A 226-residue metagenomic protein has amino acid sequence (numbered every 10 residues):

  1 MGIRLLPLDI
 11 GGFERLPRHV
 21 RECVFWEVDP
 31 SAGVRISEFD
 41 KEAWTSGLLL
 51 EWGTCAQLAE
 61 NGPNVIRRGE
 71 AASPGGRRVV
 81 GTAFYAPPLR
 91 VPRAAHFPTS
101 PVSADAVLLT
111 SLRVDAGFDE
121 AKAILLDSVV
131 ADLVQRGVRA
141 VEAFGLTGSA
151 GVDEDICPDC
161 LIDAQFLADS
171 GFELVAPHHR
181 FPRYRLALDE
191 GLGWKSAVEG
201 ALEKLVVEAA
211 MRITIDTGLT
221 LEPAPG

Functional and structural regions predicted by a protein language model:
M1-C55, N64-G69, V79, A83 (+1 more regions): Terminal substrate-recognition subdomain of acyl/acetyltransferases
W44-G47, A94-S100, S128-V129: Short secondary-structure capping micro-motifs at structural edges
E51, R67-R113, E154-D155: Conserved acyl-donor/pantetheine-binding loop and adjacent beta-alpha core of acyl/acetyltransferases and related
S103, E120-A123, D127, C157 (+1 more regions): Short, amphipathic alpha-helical segments
L108, L125-V129, G171: Short, hydrophobic/aromatic alpha-helical segments in well-folded domains
L112-G117, L146-G148: Short strand-loop junctions, especially beta-strand C-caps/beta-turns that link beta-sheets to coils or alpha-helices
V114-Q135: Conserved acetyl-CoA-binding loop-helix of GNAT-fold acetyltransferases
